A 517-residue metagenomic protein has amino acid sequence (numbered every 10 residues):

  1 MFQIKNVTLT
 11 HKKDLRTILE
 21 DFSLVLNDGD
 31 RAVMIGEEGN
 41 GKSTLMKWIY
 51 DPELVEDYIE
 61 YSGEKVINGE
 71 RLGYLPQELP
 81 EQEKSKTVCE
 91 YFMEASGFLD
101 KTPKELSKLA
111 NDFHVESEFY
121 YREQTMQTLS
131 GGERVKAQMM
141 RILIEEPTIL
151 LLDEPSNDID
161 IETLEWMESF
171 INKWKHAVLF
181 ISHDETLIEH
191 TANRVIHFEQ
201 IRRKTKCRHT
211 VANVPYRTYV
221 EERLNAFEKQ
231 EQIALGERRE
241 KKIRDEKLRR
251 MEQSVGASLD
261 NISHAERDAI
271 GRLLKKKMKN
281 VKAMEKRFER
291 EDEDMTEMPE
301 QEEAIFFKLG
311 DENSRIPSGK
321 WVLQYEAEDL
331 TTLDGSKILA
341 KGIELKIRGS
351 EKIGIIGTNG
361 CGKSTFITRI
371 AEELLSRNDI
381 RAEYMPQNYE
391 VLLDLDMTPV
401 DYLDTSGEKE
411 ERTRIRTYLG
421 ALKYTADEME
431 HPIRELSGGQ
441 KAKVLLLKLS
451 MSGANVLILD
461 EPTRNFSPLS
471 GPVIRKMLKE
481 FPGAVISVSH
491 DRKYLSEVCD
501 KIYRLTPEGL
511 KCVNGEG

Functional and structural regions predicted by a protein language model:
M1-Q230, R315-G517: ABC ATP-binding cassette signature C-motif
F227-I338: Flexible nucleotide-interacting loop at or near the entrance of a catalytic core
